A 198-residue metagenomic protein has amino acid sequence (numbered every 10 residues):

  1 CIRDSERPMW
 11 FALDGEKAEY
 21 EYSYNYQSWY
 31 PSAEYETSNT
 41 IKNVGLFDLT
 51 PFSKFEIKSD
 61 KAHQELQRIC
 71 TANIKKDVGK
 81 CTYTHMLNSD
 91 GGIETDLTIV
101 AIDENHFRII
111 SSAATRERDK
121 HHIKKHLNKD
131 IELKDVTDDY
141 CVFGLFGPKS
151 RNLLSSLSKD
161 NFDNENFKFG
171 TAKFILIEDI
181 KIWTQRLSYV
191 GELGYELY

Functional and structural regions predicted by a protein language model:
R3-Y198: Glycine/proline-enriched, intrinsically flexible loops and inter-domain linkers
